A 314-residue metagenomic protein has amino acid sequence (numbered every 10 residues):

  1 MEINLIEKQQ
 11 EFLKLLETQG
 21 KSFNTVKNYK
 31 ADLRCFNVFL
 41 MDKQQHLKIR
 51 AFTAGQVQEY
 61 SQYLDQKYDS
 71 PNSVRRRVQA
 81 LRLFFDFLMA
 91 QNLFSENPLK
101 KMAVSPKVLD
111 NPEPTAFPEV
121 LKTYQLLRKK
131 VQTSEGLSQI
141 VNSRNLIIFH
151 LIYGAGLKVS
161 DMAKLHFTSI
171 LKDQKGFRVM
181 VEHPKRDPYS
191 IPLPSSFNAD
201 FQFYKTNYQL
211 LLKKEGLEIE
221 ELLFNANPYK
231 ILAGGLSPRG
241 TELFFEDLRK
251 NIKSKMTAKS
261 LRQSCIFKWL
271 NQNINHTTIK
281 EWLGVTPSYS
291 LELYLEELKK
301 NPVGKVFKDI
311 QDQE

Functional and structural regions predicted by a protein language model:
M1-E314: Conserved catalytic core of the tyrosine transesterase superfamily
